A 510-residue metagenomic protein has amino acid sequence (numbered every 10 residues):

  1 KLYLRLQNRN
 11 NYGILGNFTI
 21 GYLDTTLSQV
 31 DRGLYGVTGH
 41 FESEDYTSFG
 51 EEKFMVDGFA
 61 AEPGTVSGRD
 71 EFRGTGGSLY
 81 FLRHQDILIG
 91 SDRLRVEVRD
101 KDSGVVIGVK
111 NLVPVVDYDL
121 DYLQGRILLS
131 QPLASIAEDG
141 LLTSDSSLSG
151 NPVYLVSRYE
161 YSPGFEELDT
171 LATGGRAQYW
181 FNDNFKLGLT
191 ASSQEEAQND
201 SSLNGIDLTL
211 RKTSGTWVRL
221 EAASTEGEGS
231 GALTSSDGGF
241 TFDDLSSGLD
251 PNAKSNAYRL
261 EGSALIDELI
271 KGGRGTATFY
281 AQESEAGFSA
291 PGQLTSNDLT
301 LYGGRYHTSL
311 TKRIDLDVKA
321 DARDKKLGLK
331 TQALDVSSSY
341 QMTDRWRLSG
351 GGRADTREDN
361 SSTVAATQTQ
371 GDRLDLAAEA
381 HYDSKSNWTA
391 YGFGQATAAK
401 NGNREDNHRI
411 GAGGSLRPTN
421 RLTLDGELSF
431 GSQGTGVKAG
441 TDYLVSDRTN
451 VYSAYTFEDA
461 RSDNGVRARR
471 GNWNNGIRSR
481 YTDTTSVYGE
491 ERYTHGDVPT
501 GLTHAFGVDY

Functional and structural regions predicted by a protein language model:
K1, L23-L27, E44-L94, R99-Q124 (+2 more regions): Gram-negative and organellar
L2-V30, L34: Aromatic/His-enriched, Gly/Pro-containing loop or helix-boundary segments that lie immediately adjacent to catalytic
